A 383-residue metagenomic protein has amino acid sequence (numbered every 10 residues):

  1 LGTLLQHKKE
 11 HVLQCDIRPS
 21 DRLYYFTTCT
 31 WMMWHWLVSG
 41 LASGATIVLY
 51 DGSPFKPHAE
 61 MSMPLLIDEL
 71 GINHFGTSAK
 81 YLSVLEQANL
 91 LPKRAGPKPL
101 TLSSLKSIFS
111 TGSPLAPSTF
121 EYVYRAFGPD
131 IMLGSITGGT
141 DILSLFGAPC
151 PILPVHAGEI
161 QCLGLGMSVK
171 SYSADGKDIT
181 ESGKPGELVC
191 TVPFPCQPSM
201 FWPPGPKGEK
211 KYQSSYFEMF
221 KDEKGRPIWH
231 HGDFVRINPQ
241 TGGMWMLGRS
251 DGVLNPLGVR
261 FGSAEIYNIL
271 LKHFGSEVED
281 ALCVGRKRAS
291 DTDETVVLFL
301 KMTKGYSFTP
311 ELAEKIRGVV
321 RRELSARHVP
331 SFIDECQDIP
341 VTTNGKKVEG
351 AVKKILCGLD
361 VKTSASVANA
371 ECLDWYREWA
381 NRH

Functional and structural regions predicted by a protein language model:
G2-R22, T30-N73, A88-N89: Conserved AMP-binding/adenylation subdomain of ANL enzymes
P19, L23, S43-A45, I72-G76 (+4 more regions): Gly/Ser/Thr-rich phosphate-binding loop
Y25-F26, Y50-D51, S110-T111, Y172-A174 (+4 more regions): Thr-Gly-centered strand-to-loop micro-motif
F55, D68, F75, F194 (+5 more regions): AMP-binding/adenylate-forming catalytic core of the ANL superfamily
A157-L163, F217-P227: Short Gly/Pro-enriched turn/cap motifs at secondary-structure boundaries
G164, K177-F220, G243, V259-G262 (+1 more regions): Conserved ATP/PPi-binding loop(s) of AMP-dependent carboxylate-activating enzymes
C336-G358: Flexible lysine-rich "adenylation lid" loop at the C-terminal edge of ANL adenylation domains
P340, I355-H383: Acidic/polar alpha-helix N-cap and adjacent early helical turns within long charge-rich amphipathic helices/linkers
